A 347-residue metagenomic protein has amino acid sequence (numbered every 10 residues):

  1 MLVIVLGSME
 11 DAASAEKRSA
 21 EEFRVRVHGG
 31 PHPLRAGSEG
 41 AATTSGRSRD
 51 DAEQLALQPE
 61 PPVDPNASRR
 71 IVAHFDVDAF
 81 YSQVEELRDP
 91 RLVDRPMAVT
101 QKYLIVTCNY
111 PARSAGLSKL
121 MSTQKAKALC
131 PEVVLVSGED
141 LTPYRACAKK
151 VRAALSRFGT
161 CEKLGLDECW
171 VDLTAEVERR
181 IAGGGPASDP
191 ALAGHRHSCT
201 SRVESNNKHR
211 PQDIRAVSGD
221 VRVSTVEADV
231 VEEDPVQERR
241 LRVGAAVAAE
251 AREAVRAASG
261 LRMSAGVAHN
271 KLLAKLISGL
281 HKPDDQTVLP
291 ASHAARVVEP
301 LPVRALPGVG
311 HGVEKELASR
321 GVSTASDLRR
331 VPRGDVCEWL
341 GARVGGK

Functional and structural regions predicted by a protein language model:
I4-E233: Residues that scaffold, gate, or flank divalent-cation-dependent active/transport sites
S68, S292-P307, E338, A342-K347: C-terminal extensions
L135-S137, P143-A148, S326-K347: Alpha-helical interaction/regulatory segments in DNA maintenance proteins
G138-L141, D234-V243, D284-D285, P300-A305 (+2 more regions): Flexible, glycine/proline-enriched loop segments at strand-loop-helix junctions that form or flank small-ligand binding
K150-F158, E250-S259, E316, R320 (+1 more regions): Generic non-transmembrane alpha-helical segments
R180, P186, H281-T287, V322-A325 (+1 more regions): A short alpha->loop->secondary-structure connector
R242-L301: Long, highly charged, low-complexity intrinsically disordered interaction regions that mediate electrostatic DNA/RNA
